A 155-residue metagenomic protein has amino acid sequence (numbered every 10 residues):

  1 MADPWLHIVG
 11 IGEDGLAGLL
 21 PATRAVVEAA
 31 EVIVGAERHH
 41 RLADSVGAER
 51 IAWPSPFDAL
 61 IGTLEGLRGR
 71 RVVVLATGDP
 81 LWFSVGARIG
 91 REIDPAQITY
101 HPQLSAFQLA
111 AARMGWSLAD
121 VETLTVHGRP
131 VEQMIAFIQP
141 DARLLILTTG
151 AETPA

Functional and structural regions predicted by a protein language model:
M1-L109, H127-M134: Class I S-adenosyl-L-methionine
I51-A52, G115-A119: Short, hinge-like loop/turn segments at secondary-structure boundaries
Q97, D120-T125, D141-T148: Flexible, glycine/proline-enriched loop segments at strand-loop-helix junctions that form or flank small-ligand binding
A112-W116, A136-F137: Active-site-proximal loop->helix
Q133-A155: Conserved anion/nucleotide-ligand pocket segment
